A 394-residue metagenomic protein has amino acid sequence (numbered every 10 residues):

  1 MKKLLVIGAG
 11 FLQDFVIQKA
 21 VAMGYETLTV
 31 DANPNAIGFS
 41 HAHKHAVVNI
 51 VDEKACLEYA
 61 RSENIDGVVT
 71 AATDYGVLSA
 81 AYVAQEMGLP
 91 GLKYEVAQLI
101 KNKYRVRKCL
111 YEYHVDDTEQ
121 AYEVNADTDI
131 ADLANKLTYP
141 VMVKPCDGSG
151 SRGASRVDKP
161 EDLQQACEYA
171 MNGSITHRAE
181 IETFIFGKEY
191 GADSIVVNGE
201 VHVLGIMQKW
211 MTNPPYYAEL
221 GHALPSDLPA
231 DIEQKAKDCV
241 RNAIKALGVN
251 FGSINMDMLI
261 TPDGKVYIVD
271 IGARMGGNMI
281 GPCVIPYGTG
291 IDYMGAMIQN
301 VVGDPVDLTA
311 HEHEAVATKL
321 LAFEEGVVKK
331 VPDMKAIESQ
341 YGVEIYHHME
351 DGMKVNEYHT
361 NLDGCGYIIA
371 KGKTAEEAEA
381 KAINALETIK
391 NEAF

Functional and structural regions predicted by a protein language model:
M1-V96, T128, D304-V306, E312-H313 (+3 more regions): ATP-binding N-terminal substructure of ATP-dependent carboxylate-amine bond-forming enzymes
G38-F39, V143-D147, Y216-Y217, G277 (+1 more regions): Short, flexible turn/loop "capping" segments at secondary-structure junctions
Q85-G153: A conserved helix-loop-beta module that forms one wall/lid of the active-site cleft in ATP-utilizing catalytic domains
A154-V266, M275: Internal nucleotide-binding/catalytic subdomain
S155, T183, P286, C365-G372: Short, well-ordered beta-strand elements within core beta-sheets of diverse protein domains
K235-M256, P262, G272-V327: Active-site "cap" helix and flanking loop/linker of ATP-utilizing ligase/carboxylase catalytic domains
L321-K354: Glycine-rich active-site loop/lid that clamps phosphate-bearing ligands
